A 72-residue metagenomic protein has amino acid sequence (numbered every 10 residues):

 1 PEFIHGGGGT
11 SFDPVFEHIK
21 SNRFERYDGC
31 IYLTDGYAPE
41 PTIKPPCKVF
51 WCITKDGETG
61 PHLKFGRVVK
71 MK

Functional and structural regions predicted by a protein language model:
P1-K72: Acidic, low-complexity intrinsically disordered regions
